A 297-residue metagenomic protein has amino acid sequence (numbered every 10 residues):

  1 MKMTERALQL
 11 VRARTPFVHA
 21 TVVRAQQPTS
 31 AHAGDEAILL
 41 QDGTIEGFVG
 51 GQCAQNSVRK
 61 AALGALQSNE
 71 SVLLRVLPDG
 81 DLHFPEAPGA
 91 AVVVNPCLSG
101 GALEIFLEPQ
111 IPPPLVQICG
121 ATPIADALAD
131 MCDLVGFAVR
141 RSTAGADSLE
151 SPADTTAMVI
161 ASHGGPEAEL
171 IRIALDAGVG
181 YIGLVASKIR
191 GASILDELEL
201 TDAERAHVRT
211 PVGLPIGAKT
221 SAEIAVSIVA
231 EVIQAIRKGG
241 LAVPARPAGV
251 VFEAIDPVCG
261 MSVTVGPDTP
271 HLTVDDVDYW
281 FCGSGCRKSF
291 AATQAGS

Functional and structural regions predicted by a protein language model:
M1-A157, E169, K188, E197-L198 (+3 more regions): Segments forming oxygen-rich coordination pockets for charged ligands
A157, I173-E197: ADP-ribose/adenylate-binding Rossmann-like module
I160-S162: Short, well-ordered coil/turn residues at beta-beta hairpins and beta-strand->alpha-helix junctions within
E204-S227: Active-site capping/gating segments
I255-V258, F281-C282: The −1 position to Zn-ligating cysteines in a subset of zinc-ribbon hairpins
C259, D275, C286: Short Cys/His-rich metal-coordination motifs, predominantly Zn2+-binding knuckles/fingers
P270-D278: Short linker/helix segments within small regulatory modules
G283-S297: Short metal-binding segments enriched for Cys and/or His
